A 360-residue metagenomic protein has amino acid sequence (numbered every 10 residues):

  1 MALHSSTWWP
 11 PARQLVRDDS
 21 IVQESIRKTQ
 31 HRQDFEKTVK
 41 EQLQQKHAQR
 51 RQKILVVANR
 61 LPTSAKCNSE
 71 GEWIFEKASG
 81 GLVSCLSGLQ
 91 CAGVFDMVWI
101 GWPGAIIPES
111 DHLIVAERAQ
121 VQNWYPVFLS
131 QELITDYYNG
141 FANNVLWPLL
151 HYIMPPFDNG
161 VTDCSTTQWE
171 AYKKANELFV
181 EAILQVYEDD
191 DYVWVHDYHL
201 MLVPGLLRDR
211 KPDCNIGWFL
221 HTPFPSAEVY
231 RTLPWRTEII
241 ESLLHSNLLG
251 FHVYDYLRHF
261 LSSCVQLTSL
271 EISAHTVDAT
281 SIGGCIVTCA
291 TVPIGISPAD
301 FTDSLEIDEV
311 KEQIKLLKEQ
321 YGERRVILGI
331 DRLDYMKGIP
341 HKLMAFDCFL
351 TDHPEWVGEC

Functional and structural regions predicted by a protein language model:
M1-C360: Catalytic cores of carbohydrate-active enzymes across secretory and cytosolic contexts
